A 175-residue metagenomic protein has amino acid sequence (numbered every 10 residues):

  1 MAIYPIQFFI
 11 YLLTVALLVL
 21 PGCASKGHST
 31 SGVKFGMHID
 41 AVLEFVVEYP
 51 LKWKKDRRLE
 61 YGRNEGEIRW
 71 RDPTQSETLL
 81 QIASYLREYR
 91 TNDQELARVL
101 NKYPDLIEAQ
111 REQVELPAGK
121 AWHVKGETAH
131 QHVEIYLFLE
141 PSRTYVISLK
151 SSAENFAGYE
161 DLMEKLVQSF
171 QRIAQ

Functional and structural regions predicted by a protein language model:
M1-I10: Bacterial N-terminal signal peptides that target proteins for export
Q7, V33-F35, V42, A109 (+2 more regions): Short beta-strand-initiation
L13, L17-L18: Hydrophobic core
L20-G22: C-terminal motif of bacterial Sec signal peptides marking the signal peptidase cleavage site
G27-G62: N-terminal "mature-domain start" segment
V33-F35, W53-K54, L106-A109, A121 (+1 more regions): Short glycine-aromatic motifs
L51-W53, R143-Q175: Surface-exposed amphipathic alpha-helical segments
R58-V146, S151-N155: Conserved polar/disulfide-associated segments of primarily extracytoplasmic proteins
